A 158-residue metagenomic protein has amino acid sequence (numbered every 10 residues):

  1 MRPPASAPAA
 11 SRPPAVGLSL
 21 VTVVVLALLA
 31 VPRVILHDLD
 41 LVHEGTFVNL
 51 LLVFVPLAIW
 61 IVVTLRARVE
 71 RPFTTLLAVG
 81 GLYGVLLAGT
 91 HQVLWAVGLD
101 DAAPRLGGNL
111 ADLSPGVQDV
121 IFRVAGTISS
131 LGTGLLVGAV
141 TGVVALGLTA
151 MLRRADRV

Functional and structural regions predicted by a protein language model:
R2-V158: Juxtamembrane/disordered regions of integral membrane proteins
